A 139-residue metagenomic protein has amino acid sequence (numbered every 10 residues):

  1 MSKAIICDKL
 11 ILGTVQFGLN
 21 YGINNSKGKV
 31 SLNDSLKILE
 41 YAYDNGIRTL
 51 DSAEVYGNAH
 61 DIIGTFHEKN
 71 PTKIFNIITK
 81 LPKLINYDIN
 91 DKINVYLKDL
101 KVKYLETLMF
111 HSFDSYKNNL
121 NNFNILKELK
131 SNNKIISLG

Functional and structural regions predicted by a protein language model:
M1-K73, S131: N-terminal binding-site loop/beta-alpha segment at the start of enzyme catalytic domains that lines or forms
D8-G13, L50-D51, F75-T79, L105-F110 (+1 more regions): Hydrophobic faces of well-ordered beta-strands that scaffold small-molecule active sites in alpha/beta enzyme cores
F17, F66, F75, F110-F113 (+1 more regions): Phenylalanine-focused residue identity feature
L19-N33, I78-D88, H111-K117: Active-site mouth loops of central-metabolism enzymes
Y87-G139: Glycine/proline-rich, positively charged, aromatic-decorated active-site loop/lid region on the catalytic face
